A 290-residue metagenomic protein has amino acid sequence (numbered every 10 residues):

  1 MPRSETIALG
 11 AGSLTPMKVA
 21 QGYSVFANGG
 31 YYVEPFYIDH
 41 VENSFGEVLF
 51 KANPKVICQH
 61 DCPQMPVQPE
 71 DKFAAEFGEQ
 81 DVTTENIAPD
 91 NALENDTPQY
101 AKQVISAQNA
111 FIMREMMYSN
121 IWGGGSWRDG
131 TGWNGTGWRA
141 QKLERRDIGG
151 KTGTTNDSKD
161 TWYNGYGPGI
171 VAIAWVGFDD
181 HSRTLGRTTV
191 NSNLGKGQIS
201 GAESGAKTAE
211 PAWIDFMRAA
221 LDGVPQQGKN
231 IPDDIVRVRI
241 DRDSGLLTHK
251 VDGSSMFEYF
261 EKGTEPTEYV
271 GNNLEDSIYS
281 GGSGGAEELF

Functional and structural regions predicted by a protein language model:
M1-K18: Primarily short, surface-exposed interaction patches in extracytoplasmic proteins
R3-S4, F36, A286-L289: Periplasmic/cell-envelope proteins involved in peptidoglycan metabolism and beta-lactam response
G10, E42, F290: Residue-level detector of conserved, well-ordered beta-strand and adjacent loop positions that form binding/recognition
S13-V270, D276: A penicillin-recognizing enzyme superfamily signal
I278-F290: Extended acidic low-complexity intrinsically disordered regions
